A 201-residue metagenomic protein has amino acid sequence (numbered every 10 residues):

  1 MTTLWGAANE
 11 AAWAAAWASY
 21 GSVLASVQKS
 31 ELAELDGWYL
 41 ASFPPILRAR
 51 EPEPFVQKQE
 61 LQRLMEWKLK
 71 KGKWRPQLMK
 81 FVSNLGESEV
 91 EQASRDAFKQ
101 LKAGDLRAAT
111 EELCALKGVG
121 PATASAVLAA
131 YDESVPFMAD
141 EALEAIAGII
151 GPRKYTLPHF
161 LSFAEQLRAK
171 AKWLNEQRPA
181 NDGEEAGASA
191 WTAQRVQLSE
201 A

Functional and structural regions predicted by a protein language model:
M1-R48, Q59, V135-A201: C-terminal accessory module of base-excision DNA glycosylases/AP lyases that mediates lesion recognition and DNA
G37-Q77: Small-residue-rich anion-binding loops in enzyme active sites
V56-E60, G86, V90-A93, D105-A109 (+4 more regions): Alpha-helical interaction elements in eukaryotic regulators
L64-K68, V127, A186, V196-S199: Short alpha-helical scaffolding segments that buttress acidic/His motifs in well-ordered protein cores
K73-K117: Helix-hairpin-helix/helix-loop-helix acidic hairpins
F81-S83, A129, A142-E144: Short amphipathic alpha-helical segments embedded in low-complexity Lys/Glu-rich regions
A124-A130: Short hydrophobic alpha-helical segments that form membrane-spanning helices or hydrophobic packing faces of helical
